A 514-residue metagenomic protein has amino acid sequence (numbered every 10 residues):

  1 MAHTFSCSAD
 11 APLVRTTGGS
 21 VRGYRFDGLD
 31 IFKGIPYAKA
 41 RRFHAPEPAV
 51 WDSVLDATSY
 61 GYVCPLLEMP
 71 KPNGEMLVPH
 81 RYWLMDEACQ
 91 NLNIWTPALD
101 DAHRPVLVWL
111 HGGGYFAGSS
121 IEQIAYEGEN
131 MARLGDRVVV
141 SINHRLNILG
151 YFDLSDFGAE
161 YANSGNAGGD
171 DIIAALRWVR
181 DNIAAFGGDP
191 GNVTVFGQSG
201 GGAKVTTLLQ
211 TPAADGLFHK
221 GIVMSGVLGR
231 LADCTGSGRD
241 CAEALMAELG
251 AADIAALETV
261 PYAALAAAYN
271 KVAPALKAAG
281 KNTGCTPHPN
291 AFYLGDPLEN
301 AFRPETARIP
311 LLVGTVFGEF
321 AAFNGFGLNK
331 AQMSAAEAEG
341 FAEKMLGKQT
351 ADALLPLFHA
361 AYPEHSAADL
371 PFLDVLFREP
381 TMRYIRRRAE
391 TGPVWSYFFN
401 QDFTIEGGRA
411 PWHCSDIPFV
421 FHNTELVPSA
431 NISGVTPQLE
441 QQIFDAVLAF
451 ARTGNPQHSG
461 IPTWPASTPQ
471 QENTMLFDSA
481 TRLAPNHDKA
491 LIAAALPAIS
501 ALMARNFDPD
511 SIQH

Functional and structural regions predicted by a protein language model:
M1-N166, P190, A430-I443, R452-I461 (+4 more regions): Non-catalytic accessory segments of hydrolases
I35, M69, R378-H514: Mobile gating loops/cap/lid regions near enzyme active sites that modulate substrate access
Y37-A38, L146-N147, L228, F317-F320 (+3 more regions): Short, solvent-exposed loop/turn segments at secondary-structure junctions
H44, T306-L354, S479-H514: C-terminal, loop-rich substrate-recognition/catalytic regions characterized by aromatic stacking residues
P72-I254, N300-F323: Serine-hydrolase-like catalytic core of hydrolytic proteins
V78-H80, Y161-N166, L228-D233, P289 (+5 more regions): Active-site rim elements
D181, D215, M224-A338, A367-R386: Substrate-access "cap/lid" subdomains that shape and gate the entrance to catalytic or ligand-binding pockets
G347-E390, W395-Q401: Alpha/beta-hydrolase fold catalytic core
